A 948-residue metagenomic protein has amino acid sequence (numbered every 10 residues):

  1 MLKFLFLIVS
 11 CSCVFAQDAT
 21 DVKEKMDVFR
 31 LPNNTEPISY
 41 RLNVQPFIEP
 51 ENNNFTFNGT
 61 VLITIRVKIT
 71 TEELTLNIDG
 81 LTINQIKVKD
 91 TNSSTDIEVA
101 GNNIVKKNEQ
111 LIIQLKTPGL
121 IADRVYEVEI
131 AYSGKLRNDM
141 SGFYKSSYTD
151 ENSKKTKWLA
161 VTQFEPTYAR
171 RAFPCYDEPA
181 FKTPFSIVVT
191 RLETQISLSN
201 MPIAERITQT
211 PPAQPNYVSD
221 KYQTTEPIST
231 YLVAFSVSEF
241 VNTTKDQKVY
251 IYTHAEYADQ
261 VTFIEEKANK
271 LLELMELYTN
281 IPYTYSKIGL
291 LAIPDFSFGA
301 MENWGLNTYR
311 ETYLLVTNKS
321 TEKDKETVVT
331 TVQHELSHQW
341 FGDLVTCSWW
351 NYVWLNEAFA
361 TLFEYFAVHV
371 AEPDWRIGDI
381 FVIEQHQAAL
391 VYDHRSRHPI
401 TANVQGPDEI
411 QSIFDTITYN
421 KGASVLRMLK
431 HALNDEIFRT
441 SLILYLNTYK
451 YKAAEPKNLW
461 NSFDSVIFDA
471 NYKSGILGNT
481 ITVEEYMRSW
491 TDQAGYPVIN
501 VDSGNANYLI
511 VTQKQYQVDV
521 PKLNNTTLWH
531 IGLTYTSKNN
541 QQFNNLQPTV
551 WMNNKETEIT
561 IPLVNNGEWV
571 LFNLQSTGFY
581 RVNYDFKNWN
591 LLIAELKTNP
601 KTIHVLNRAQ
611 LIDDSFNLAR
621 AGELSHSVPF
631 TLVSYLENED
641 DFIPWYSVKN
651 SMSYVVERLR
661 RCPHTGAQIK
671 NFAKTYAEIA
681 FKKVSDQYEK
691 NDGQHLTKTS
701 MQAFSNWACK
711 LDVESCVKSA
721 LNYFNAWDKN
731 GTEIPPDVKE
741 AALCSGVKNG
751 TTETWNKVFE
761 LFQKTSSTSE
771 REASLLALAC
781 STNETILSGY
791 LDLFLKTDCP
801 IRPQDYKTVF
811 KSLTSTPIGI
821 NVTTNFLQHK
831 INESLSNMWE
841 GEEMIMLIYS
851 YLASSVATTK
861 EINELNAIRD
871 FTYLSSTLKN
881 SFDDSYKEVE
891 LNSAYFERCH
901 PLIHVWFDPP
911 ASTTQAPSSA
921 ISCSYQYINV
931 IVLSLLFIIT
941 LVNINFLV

Functional and structural regions predicted by a protein language model:
L2-T60, N152-L159, D177-P179, E484: N-terminal, polar/Ser/Thr-rich
K25-N34, A122, E127-S186, S238-E239 (+4 more regions): Glycine/proline-rich low-complexity spacer/linker segments in large multi-domain proteins
G59, T162-T167, P174-Q333, L362 (+5 more regions): Hydrophobic helix-coil surface modules that form long, contiguous segments used for peptide/substrate interaction
L81-D150, Q214, T557-V564: A surface-exposed beta-strand-loop module
T82-K89, N479-E484, S489, A494-N573: Beta-strand-rich binding/interaction modules
Y222, I251-P521, R661-T675, I679 (+1 more regions): Hydrophobic alpha-helical and helix-loop surface patches within well-folded domains that function as non-catalytic
Q385-Q387, D393, T512, L523 (+2 more regions): Long, ordered, helix-rich scaffold segments
P910-I931: C-terminal GPI-anchoring signal of eukaryotic secretory precursors
